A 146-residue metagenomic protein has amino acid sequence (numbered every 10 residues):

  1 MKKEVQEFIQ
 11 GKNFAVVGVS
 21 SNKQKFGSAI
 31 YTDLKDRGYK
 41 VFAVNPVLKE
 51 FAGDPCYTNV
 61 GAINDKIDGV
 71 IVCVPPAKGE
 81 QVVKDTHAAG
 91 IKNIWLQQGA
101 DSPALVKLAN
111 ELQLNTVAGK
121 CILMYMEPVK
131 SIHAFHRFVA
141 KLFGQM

Functional and structural regions predicted by a protein language model:
M1, F51-Q81: Glycine-rich, highly charged phosphate/nucleotide-binding loops
A15-V17: Conserved beta-strand elements of the Class I
S20-A52: NAD(P)-binding Rossmann-fold cofactor-contacting core
Y39, A89-N93, L112-L114: A short helix->loop->beta-strand "cap" motif at the edges of active sites that frequently abuts
F51-D54, D68, P103-K107, Y125-S131: Short, charged, surface-exposed secondary-structure boundary motifs
I67-L105: Mid-chain, well-packed structural core segment of small domains
Q98-L123: Rossmann-fold NAD(P)-binding glycine/threonine-rich loop
Y125-M146: A charged, well-structured terminal subsegment
